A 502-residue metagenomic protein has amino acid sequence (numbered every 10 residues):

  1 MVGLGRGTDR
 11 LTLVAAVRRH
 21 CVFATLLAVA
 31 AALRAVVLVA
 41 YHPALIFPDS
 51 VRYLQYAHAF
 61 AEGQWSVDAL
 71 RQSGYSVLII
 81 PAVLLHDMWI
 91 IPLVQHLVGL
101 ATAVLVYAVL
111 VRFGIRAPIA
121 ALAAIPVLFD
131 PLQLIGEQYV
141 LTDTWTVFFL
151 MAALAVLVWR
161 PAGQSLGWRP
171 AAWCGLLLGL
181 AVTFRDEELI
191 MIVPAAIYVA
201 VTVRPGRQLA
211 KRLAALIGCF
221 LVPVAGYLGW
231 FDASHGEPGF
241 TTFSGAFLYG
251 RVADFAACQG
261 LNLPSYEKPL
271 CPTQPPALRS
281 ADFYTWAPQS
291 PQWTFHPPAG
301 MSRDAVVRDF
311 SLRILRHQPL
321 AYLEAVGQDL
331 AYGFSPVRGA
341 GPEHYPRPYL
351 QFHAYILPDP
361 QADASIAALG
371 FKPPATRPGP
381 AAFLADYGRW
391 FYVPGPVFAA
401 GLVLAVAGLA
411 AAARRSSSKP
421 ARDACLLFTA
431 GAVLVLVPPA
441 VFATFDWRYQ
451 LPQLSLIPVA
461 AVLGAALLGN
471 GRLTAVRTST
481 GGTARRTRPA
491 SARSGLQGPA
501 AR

Functional and structural regions predicted by a protein language model:
M1-R34, R212, L216, A424 (+1 more regions): Start-transfer (signal-anchor) and selected internal transmembrane alpha helices of multi-pass inner/ER membrane
R18-L45, F129, C219-W230: Transmembrane signal-anchor helices characteristic of membrane glycosylation enzymes that use polyprenol
Y41-L54, W65-L78, L85-W89, F240 (+3 more regions): Extracytoplasmic catalytic/substrate-binding loops of multi-pass membrane glycan-assembly enzymes
P48, L70, I91-A101, L122-L157 (+3 more regions): Multi-pass, polyprenyl lipid-linked donor-dependent membrane glycosyltransferases
I79-H86, I91-L105, T146-F149, P394-A405 (+1 more regions): Transmembrane alpha-helices of multi-pass, membrane-embedded glycan-processing enzymes that use lipid-linked
W89-I90, E324, Q328-F428: Membrane-interface anchor segments at the N-terminal boundary of transmembrane helices in multi-pass membrane enzymes
A153-P170, V199-V203: Membrane-interface transmembrane helices that cradle and orient dolichyl/undecaprenyl
F240-L369: Membrane-proximal stem/loop segments at transmembrane-domain junctions that anchor or position
